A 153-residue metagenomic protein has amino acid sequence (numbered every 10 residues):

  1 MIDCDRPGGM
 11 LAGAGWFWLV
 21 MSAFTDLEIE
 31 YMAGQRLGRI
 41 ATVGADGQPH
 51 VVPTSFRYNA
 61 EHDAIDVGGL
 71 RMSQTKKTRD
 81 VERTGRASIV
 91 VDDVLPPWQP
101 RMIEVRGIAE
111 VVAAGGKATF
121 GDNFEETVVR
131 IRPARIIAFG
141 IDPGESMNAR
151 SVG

Functional and structural regions predicted by a protein language model:
L11, W16-V20, Q99-P100, A114-G153: C-terminal edge-of-domain segments
V20-R39: Short, basic/aromatic recognition patches
R36-L70: Short beta-strand segments
F56, G107-A109, I131-P133: A structural signal for short, well-ordered beta-strand segments
I65, R71-E126: Short, structured beta-strand-loop surface elements
